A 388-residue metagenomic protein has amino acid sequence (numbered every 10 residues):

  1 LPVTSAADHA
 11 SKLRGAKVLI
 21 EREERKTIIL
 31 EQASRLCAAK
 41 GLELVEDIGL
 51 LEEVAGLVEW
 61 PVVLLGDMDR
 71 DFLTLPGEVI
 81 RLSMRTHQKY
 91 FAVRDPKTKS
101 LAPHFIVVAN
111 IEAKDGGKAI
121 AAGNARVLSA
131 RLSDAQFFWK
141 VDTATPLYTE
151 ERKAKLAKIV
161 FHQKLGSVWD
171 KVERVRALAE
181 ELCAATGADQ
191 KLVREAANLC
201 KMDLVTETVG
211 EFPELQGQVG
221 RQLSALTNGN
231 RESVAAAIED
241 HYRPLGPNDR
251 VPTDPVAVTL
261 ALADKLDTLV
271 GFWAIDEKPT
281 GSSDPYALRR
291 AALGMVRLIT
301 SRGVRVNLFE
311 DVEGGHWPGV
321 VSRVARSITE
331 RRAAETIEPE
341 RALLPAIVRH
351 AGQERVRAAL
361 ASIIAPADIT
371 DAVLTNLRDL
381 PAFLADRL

Functional and structural regions predicted by a protein language model:
L1-L388: Amphipathic alpha-helical "coupling" segments that flank catalytic cores
